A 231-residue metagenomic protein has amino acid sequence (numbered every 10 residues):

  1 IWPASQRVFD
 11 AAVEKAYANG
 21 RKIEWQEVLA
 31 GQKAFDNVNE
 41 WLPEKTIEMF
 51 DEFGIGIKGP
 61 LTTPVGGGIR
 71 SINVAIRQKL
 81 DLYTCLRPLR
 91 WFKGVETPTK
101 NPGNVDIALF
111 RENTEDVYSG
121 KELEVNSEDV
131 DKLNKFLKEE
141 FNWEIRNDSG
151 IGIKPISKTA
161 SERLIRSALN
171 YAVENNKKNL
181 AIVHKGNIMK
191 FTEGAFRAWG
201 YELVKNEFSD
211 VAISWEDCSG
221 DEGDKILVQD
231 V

Functional and structural regions predicted by a protein language model:
I1-Y17, K132-Q229: Glycine-rich phosphate/diphosphate-binding loop of Rossmann-like nucleotide-binding domains
A18-P43: N-terminal beta-loop-helix "entrance" segment that forms/cooperates in small-molecule cofactor or anionic ligand
K22, I107, K225: A residue-level signal for beta-strand positions that form part of recognition/binding surfaces within mature
E27, I57-G59, T84-P88, L109-F110 (+3 more regions): General beta-strand structural signal in soluble alpha/beta enzymes
L29-G31, N113-E115, H184-M189: Glycine-rich beta-alpha junction loops
A34-L137: N-terminal glycine-rich phosphate/adenylate-binding segment common to multiple enzyme folds
K45-T46, Q229-V231: Short acidic low-complexity segments
